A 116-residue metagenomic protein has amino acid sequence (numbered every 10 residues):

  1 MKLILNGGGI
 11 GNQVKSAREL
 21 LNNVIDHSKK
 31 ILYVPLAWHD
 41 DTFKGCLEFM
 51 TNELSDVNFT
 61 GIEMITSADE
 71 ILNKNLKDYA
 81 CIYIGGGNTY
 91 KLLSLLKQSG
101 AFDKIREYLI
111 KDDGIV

Functional and structural regions predicted by a protein language model:
M1-G85: N-terminal beta1-alpha1 cap of cysteine-dependent amidohydrolase-like domains
G9-I10, N88-T89, I115: Short acidic/polar capping segments at secondary-structure boundaries
N75, Q98-D113: Catalytic-core regions built around general acid/base machinery
A80-I84, K91, R106: Short, contiguous, well-ordered secondary-structure segments
Y83-G86, L109-V116: Catalytic nucleophile loop
T89-S99: Glycine/threonine-rich flexible loop motifs
